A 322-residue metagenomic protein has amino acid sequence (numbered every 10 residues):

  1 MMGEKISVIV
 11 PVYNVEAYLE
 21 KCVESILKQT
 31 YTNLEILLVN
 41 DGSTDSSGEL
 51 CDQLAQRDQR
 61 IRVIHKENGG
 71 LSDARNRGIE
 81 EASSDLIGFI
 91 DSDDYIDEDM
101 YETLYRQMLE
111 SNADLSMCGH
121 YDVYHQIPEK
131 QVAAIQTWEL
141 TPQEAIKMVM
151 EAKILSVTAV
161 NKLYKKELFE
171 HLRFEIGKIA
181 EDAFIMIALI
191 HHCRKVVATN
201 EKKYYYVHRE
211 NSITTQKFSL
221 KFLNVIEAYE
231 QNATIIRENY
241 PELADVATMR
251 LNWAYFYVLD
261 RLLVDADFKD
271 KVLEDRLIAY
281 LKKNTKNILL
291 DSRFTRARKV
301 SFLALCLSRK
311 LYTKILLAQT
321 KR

Functional and structural regions predicted by a protein language model:
M1-L27: N-proximal low-complexity "stem/linker" segments adjacent to membrane-targeting elements
E20, L34, D45-L54, R77 (+2 more regions): Acidic helix N-cap motif at the loop->helix transition within catalytic regions of sugar-transfer enzymes
S25, T32, N40-E49, E67: A conserved acidic beta->alpha catalytic loop
K66-A82, S92: Glycine-rich, basic loop-to-helix element that forms the pyrophosphate-binding segment of sugar-nucleotide handling
L71, S92-V197, V207, N211-L220: Donor-binding/catalytic cores of nucleotide-activated saccharide and glycerol-phosphate transferases/polymerases
I87: Short aromatic/hydrophobic "clamp" motif used to bind/position activated sugar donors
K203-R209, Q216-L243, Y257-N287: Catalytic core of nucleotide-sugar-dependent glycosyltransferases
V264-R322: Membrane-interface aromatic/basic loop that binds lipid-linked glycans or pyrophosphate carriers, typified by
